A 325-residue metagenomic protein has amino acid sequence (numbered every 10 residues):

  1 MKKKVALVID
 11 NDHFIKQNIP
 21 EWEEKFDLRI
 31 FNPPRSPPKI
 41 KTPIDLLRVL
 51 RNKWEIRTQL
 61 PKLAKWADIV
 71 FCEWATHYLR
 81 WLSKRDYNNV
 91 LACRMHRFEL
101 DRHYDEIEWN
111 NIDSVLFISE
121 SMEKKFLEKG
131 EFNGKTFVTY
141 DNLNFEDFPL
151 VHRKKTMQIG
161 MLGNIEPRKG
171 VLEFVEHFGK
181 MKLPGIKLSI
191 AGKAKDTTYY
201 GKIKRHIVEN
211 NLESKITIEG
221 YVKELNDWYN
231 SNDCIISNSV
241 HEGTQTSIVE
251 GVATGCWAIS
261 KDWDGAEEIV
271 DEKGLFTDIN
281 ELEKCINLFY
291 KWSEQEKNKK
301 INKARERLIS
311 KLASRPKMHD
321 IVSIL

Functional and structural regions predicted by a protein language model:
H13, Q17, E166-K180, T198-G201: A conserved mid-protein helix/loop that constitutes part of the nucleotide-sugar donor-binding site
P34-R35, K187-K202: Glycosyltransferase donor-sugar binding loop
D113-F148: Donor nucleotide-sugar binding/catalytic pocket of nucleotide-sugar-dependent glycosyltransferases
D147-F148, E294-L325: A charged, aromatic-enriched C-terminal amphipathic alpha-helix characteristic of glycosyltransferases across folds
Y200-G220: Nucleotide-activated donor-binding/catalytic signature segment of Leloir-type glycosyltransferases, i.e., the conserved
V240: Aromatic "clamp/platform" in nucleotide-sugar-dependent glycosyltransferases that forms part of the donor/acceptor
C256-S260: Short hydrophobic beta-strand element within catalytic cores of glycosyltransferases and related nucleotide-activated
E267-L288: Change "using UDP/GDP/dTDP sugars" to "using nucleotide sugars
